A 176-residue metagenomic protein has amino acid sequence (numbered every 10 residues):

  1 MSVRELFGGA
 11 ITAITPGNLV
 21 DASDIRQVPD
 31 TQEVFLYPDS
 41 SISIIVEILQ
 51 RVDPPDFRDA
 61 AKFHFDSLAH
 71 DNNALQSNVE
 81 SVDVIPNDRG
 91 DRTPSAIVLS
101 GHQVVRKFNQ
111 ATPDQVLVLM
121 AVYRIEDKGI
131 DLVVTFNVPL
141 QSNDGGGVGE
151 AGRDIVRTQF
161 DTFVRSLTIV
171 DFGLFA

Functional and structural regions predicted by a protein language model:
M1-A13, E150-T158: Short aromatic-glycine motifs in intrinsically disordered, low-complexity regions
G9-I25: Proline-anchored loop/turn motifs at beta-strand termini and strand-loop-strand connectors
T15-N18, S40-S41, Y123-D131: Short, solvent-exposed coil/turn segments at beta-strand boundaries
V20, R26, S41, R51-D53 (+2 more regions): Conserved beta-strand elements of beta-rich interaction domains across eukaryotes, especially beta-propellers
I25-F35, L174-A176: Short acidic, Gly/Pro-enriched loop/turn segments at secondary-structure junctions
L36-S77: A short acidic-to-branched-hydrophobic micro-motif
A61-G129: Signature of long, low-cysteine stretches enriched in small and polar/charged residues
V133-A176: Surface-exposed amphipathic alpha-helical segments
